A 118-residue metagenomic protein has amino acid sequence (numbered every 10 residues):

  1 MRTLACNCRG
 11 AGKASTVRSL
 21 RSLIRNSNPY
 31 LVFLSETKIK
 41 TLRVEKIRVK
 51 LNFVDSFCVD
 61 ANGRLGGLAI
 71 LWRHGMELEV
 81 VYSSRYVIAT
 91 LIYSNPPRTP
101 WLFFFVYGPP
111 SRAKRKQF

Functional and structural regions predicted by a protein language model:
M1-F118: A shared catalytic/ligand-binding motif for oxyanion handling
